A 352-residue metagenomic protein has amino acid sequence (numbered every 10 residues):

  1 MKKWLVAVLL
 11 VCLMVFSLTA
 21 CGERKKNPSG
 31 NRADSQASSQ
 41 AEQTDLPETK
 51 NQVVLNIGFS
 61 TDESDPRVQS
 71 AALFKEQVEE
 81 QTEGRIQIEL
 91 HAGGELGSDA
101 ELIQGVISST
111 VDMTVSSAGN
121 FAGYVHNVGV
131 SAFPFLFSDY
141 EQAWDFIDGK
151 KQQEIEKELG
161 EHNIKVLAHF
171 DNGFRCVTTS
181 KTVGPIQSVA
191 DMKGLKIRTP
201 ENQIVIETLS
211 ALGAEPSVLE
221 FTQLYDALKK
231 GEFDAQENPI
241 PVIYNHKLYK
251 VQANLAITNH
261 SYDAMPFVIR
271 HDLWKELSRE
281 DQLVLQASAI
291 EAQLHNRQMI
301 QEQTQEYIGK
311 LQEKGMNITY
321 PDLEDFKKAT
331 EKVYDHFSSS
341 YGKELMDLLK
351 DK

Functional and structural regions predicted by a protein language model:
M1-L9: Positively charged n-region of N-terminal signal peptides that target proteins for export
K2, E156-K157: Short secondary-structure capping/junction motifs at helix and strand boundaries
L9-L10, A289: Enrichment for repetitive, rod-forming helical segments
C12-V15: Alpha-helical transmembrane segments
S17-A20: C-terminal motif of bacterial Sec signal peptides marking the signal peptidase cleavage site
G22-D34, A41-E141, G160-K352: N-terminal secretory/targeting leader peptides
Q142-E156: A gly/proline- and charged-residue-enriched helix-loop-helix capping module
